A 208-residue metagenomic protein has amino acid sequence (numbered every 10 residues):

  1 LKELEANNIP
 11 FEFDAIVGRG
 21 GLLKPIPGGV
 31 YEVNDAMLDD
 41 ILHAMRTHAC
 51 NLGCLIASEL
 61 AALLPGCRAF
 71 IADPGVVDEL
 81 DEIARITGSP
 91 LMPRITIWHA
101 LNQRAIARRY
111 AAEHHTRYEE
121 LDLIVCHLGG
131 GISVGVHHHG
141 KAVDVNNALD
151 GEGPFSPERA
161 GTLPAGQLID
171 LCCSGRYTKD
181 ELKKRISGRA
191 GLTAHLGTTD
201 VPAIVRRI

Functional and structural regions predicted by a protein language model:
L1-N7, I56, I106: Short, well-ordered amphipathic alpha-helical segments that serve as non-catalytic structural scaffolds within diverse
L4-A49, V76-T87: Short beta-strand-loop/turn "lid" adjacent to the catalytic site in phosphate-handling enzymes
V17, F70-A72, I124, V143: Hydrophobic/aromatic beta-strand patches that form the interior of the parallel beta-sheet core in alpha/beta enzyme
D35, M45-I106: Gly/Ser/Thr-rich active-site cleft segment
L55-E59, A105-A112, Q167-L171, E181 (+2 more regions): Alpha-helical scaffold segments in soluble metabolic enzymes
I83-S174: Glycine-rich phosphate-binding loop of actin/hexokinase-like ATP-binding domains
S174-I208: A mobile "lid/hinge" subdomain adjacent to the ATP/sugar-phosphate binding pocket shared across diverse ATP-dependent
